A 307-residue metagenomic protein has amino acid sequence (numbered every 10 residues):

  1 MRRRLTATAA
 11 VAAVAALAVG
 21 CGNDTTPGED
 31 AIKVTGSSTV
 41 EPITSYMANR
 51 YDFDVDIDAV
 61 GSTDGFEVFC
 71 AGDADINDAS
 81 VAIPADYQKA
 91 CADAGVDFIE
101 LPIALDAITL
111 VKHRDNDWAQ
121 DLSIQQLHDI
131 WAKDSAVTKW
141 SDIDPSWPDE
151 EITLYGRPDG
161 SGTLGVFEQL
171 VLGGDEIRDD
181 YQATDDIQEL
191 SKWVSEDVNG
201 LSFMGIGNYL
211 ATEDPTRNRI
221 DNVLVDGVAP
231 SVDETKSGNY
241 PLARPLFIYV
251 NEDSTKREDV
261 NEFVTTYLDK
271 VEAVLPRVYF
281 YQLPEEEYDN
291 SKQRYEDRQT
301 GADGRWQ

Functional and structural regions predicted by a protein language model:
A15-G20: C-terminal motif of bacterial Sec signal peptides marking the signal peptidase cleavage site
G22-V34, Y51, S146-E150, W306-Q307: Immediate post-signal peptide segment of exported/extracytoplasmic ligand-binding proteins
T25-P27, F247-Q307: Extracellular/periplasmic juxtamembrane helices and adjacent flexible linkers that interface with membrane partners
P27-A136: N-terminal segment of the mature folded domain
F66, D75, G156-P230: Ligand-binding pocket segment of bilobal, Venus flytrap-like solute-binding proteins
G95-I103, D214-P241: Short beta-strand->loop
I103-D185, E189-K192: Extracytoplasmic ligand-binding site segments that recognize negatively charged/polar headgroups
A107-D117, T235-S237, P245-D259: A bilobed periplasmic-binding-protein/Venus flytrap-type ligand-binding module shared by bacterial periplasmic
